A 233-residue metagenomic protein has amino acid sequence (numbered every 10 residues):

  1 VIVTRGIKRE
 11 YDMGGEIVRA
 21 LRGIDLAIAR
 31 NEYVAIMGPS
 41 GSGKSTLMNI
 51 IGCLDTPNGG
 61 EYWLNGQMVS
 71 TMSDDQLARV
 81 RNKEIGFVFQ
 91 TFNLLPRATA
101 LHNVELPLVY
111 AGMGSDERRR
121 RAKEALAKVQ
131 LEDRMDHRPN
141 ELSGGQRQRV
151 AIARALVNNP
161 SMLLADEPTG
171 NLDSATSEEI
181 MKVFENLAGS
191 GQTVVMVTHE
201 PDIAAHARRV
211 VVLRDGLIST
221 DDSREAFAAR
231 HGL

Functional and structural regions predicted by a protein language model:
V1-I218: ABC family nucleotide-binding domain
L217-L233: Conserved beta-strand-loop-alpha-helix hinge in the C-terminal portion of ABC ATPase nucleotide-binding domains
